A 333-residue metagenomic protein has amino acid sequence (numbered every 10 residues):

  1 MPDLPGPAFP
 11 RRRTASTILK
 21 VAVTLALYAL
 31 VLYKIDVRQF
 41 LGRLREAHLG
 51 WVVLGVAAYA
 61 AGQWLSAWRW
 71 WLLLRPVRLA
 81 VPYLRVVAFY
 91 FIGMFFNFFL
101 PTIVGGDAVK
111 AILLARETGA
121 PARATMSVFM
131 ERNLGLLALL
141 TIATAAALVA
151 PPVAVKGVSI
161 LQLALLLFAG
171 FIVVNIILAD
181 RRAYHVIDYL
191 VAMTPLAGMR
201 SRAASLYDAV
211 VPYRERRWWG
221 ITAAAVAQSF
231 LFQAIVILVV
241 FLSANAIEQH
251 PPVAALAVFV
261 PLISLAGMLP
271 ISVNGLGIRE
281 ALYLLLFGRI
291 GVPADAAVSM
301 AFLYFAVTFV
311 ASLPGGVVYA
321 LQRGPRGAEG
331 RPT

Functional and structural regions predicted by a protein language model:
M1-F91, V149, A154-M268, A294-T333: Predominantly cytoplasmic-facing regulatory/coupling regions of multi-pass membrane proteins
W64-R69, T102-K110, M268-L284: Transmembrane helix boundary and interhelical junction motifs in multipass membrane proteins
R75-P76, T102, A111-E117, F287-R289: Helix-loop junctions at the membrane interface of multi-pass solute transporters
L84-A88, T102, G106-D107, E117-N133 (+1 more regions): Membrane-interface alpha-helices at helix entry/exit sites of multi-pass transporters
F91-A108, V210: Short intracellular "coupling" helices and adjacent cytoplasmic loop segments at the cytosolic face of multi-pass
F129-L148: Hydrophobic alpha-helical transmembrane segments of ABC transporter permease domains
L282-A296: Short, membrane-exposed interhelical loops at transmembrane-helix boundaries
